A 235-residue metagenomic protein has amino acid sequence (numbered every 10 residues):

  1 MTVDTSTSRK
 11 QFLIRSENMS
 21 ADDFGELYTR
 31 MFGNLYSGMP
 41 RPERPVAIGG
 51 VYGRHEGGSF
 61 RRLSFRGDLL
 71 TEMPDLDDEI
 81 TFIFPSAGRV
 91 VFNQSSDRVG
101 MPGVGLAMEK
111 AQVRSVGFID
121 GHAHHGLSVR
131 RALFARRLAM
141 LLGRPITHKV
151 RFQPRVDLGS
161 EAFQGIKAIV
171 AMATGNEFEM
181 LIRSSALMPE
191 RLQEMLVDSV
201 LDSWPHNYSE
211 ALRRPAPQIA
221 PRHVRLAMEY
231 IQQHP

Functional and structural regions predicted by a protein language model:
T2-M39, E43, V91-P235: Alpha-helical bundle regulatory/interaction domains
Q11-S16, R41-R54, G58-D75: Conserved short histidine dyad/triad with adjacent acidic residue
Y52, F60-R62, F82, G105-A107 (+1 more regions): Conserved hydrophobic/aromatic beta-strand scaffold that supports enzyme active sites
E56-G58, F65-S95, R131: Glycine- and acidic-residue-biased ligand/ion/polar-headgroup-sensing regions
